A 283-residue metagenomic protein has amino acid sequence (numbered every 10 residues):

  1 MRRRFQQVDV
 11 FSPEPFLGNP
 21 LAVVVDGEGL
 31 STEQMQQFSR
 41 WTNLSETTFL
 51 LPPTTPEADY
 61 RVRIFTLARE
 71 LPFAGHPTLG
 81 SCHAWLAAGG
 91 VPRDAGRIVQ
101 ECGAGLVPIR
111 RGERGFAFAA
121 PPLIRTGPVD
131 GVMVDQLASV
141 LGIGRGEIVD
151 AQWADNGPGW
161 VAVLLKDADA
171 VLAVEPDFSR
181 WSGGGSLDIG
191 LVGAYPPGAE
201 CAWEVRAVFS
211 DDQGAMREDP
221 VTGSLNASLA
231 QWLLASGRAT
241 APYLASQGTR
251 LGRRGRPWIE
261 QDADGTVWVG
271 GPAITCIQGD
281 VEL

Functional and structural regions predicted by a protein language model:
M1-L17, I143: N-terminal, positively charged, Ser/Thr/Ala/Gly-biased leader segments that form transit/presequence-like amphipathic
P15, V62-W85, G214-L229: Glycine/serine-rich anion-binding loops at beta->alpha junctions that coordinate negatively charged ligand groups
F16-L17, A74-G75, R110-G112, E200-W203: Short glycine/proline-enriched turns and hinge-like loops at secondary-structure junctions
F16-V24: Generic N-terminal amphipathic, Lys/Arg-enriched alpha-helix
N19-P20, P158-W160, D188-I189: Short, surface-exposed beta-edge/turn micro-motifs
L21, E28-M35, R40-Y60, I64-L67 (+1 more regions): Acidic/His- and Gly-rich active-site-bordering loop/insert found across diverse amide/peptide-bond hydrolases
Q37, A58, F65-G183, L234-L283: Acidic, low-complexity central loop/insert segments
L44-R61, F178-M216, L244-V267: Conserved phosphate-donor
